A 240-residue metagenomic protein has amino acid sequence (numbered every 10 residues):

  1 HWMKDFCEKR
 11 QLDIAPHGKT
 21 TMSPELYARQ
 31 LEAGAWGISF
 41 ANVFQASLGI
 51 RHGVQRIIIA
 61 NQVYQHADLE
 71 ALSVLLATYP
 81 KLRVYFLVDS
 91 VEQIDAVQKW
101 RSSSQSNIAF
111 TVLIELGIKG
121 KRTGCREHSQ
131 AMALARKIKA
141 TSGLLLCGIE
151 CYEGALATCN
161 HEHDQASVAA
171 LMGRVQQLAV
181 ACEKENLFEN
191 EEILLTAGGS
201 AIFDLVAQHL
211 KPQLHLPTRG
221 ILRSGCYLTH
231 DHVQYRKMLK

Functional and structural regions predicted by a protein language model:
H1-R10: N-terminal, Lys/Arg-enriched amphipathic/low-complexity engagement segments that precede the first folded domain
C7, R101, A179-C182: Hydrophobic residues within well-ordered, non-membrane alpha-helices that form the packing/core of soluble catalytic
Q11, P80, Q105, E183-N186: Secondary-structure transition/hinge residues
A15-H161: Active-site-proximal beta-alpha core segment in soluble small-molecule metabolic enzymes
G117-L239: Active-site loop/helix belt of alpha/beta enzymes
